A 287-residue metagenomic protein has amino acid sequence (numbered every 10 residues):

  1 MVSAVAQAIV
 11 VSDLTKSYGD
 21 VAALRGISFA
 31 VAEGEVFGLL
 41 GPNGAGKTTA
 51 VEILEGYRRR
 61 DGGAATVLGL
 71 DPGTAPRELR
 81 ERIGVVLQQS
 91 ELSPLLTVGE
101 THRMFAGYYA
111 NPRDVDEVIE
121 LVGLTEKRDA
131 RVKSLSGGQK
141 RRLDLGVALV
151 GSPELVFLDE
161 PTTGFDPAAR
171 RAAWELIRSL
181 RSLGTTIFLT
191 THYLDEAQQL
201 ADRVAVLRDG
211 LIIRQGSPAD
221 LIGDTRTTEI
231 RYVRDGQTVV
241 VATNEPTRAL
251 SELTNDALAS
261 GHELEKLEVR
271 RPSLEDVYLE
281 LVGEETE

Functional and structural regions predicted by a protein language model:
M1-V5: Actinobacteria-biased recognition of intrinsically disordered, low-complexity terminal regions
A6-V11, K16-L189, L194-R208, R214: ABC transporter nucleotide-binding domains
G41-N43, G84-V85, L92-S93, A219-D220 (+2 more regions): Short, charged/polar low-complexity linear motifs in solvent-exposed/disordered segments
R77, R113-D116, E126, A219 (+2 more regions): Generic alpha-helical secondary structure signal
I213-L221: Charged, amphipathic alpha-helical segments
D220-E287: Short, charged/small-residue-rich alpha-helical element at the C-terminal edge of ABC transporter nucleotide-binding
